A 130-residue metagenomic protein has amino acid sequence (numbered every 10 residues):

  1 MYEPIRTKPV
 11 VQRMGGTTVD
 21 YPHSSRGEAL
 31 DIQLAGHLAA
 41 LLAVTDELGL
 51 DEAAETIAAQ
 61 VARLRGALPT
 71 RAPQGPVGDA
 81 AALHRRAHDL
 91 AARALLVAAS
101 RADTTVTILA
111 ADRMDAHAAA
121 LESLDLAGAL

Functional and structural regions predicted by a protein language model:
M1-R93, L109-D112, D125-L130: Long, non-catalytic architectural segments outside compact domain cores
R93-S100: Residue-level signature for tetratricopeptide repeat
H117-L121: Alpha-helical junction/boundary sensor with strong preference for TPR arrays
